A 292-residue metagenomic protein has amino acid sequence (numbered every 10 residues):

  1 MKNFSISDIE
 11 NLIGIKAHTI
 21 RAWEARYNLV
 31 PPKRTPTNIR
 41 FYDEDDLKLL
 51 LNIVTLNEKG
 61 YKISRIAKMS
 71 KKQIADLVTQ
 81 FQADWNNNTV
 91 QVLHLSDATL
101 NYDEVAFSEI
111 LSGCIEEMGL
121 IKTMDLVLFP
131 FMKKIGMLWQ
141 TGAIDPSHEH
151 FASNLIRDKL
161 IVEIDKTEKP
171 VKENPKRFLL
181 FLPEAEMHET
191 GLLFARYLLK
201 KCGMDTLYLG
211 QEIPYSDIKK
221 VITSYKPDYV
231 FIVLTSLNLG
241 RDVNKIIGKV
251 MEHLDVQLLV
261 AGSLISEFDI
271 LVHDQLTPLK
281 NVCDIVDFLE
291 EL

Functional and structural regions predicted by a protein language model:
M1, G14-I15, L47, T190 (+2 more regions): Residue-level recognition of alpha-helix initiation/capping sites
M1-E10: A short, Lys/Arg-rich alpha-helix, primarily the initiator
F4-S5, H18, L51, F194 (+1 more regions): Short Gly/charged-rich anion-binding patches and loops
I6, I20, I247: Generic structural marker for isolated residues within well-ordered, non-membrane alpha-helices of soluble domains
S7, R40, Q82, A98 (+3 more regions): Short, contiguous strand/loop micro-motifs
I9, K16-H18, Q211-P214: Short glycine/proline-centered loop/turn elements that form peptide/ligand docking sites
L12, K16-E168: Long amphipathic alpha-helical segments
A143-D145, F151-L292: C-terminal regulatory/effector modules of DNA-binding transcriptional regulators
